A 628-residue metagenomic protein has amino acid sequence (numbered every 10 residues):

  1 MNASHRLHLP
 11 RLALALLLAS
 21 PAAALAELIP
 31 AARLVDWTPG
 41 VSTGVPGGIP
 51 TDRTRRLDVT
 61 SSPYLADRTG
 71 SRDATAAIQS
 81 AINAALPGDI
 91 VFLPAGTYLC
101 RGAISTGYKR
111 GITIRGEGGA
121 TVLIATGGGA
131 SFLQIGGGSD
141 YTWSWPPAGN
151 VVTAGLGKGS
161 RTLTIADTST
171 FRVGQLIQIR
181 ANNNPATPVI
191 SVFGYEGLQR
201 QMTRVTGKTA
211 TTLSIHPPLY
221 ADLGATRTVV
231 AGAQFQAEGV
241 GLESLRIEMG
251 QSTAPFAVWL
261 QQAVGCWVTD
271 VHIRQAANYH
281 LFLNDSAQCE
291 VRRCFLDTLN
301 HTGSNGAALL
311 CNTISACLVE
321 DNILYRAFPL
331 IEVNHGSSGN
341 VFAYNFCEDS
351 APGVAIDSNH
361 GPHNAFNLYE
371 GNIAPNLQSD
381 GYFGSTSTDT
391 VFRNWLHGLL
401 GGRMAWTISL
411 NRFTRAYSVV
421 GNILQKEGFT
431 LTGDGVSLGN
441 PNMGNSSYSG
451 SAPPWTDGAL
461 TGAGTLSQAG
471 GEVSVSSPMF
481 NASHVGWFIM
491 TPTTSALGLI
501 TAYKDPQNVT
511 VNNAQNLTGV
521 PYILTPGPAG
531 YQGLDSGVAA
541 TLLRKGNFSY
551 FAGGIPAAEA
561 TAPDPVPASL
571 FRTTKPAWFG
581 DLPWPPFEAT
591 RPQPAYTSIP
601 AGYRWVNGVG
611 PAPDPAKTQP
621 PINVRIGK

Functional and structural regions predicted by a protein language model:
N2-H5, R11-Q251, G435-G462, T518-G519 (+1 more regions): Extracellular "leader-to-stem" segments immediately downstream of a signal peptide or signal-anchor in secreted/lumenal
A84, T170, M479-A482, F488: Residue-level "contact hotspot" at macromolecular interaction interfaces
A103-G107, G118-D140, T164, A231-Q236 (+8 more regions): Glycine-rich beta-solenoid repeat tracts in large extracellular/virion proteins
E117-A120, E238-M249, V264-Q275, A287-N300 (+4 more regions): Right-handed parallel beta-helix
L123-I124, T491, L499, Y503: Beta-strand-rich, repetitive solenoid scaffolds
S160-D167, G470-P478: Short alpha-helix capping/helix-loop boundary micro-motifs
L176-I179, N184-A186, A254, A263-W267 (+1 more regions): A conserved hydrophobic secondary-structure block that centers on an alpha-helix together with its immediately flanking
V205-T206, G464-L466, G498-K504: Extracellular/luminal ectodomains and secreted, surface-exposed scaffolds of diverse proteins
